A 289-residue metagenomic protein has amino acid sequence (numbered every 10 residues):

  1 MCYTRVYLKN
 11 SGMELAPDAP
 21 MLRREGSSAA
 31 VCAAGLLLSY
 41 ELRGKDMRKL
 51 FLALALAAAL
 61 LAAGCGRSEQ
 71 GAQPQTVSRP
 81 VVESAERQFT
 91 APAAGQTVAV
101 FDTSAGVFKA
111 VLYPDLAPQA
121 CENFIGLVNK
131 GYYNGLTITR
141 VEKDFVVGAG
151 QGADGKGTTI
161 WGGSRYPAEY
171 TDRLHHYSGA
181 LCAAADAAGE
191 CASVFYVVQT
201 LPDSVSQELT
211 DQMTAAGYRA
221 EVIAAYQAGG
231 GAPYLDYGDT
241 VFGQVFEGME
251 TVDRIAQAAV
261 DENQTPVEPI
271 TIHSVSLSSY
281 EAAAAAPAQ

Functional and structural regions predicted by a protein language model:
Y3, C65-Q289: Cyclophilin-like peptidyl-prolyl cis-trans isomerases
Y3, K9-G12, P17, R24-D46: Short, Lys/Arg-enriched N-terminal segments with co-localized hydrophobic residues within the first ~10-30 amino acids
R5, S11, A16-A19, S28 (+4 more regions): Exposed boundary/loop context
L8, G26-S27, D46, F51-L52 (+2 more regions): Sequence-pattern detector for short linear motifs and compositional/periodic biases rather than a specific fold
K9, V31, E41, L50 (+3 more regions): Low-complexity, intrinsically disordered regions enriched in charged/polar residues
M21-L22, L60-L61, Q151: Hydrophobic alpha-helical membrane context
K49-R67: Sec-dependent N-terminal signal peptides of Gram-positive bacterial secreted proteins and lipoproteins
